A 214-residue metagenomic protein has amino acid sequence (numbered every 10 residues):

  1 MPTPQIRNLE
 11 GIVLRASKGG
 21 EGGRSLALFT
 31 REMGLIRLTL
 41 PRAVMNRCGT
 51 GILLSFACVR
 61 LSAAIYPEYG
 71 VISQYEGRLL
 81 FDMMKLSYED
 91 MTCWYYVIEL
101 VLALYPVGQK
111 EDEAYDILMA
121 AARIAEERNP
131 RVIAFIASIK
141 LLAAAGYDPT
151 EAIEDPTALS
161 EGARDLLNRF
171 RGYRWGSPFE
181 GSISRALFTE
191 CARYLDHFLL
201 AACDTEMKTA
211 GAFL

Functional and structural regions predicted by a protein language model:
M1-R24, F29-L214: Non-catalytic alpha-helical scaffolds and adjoining flexible linkers that form interface surfaces for assembly
